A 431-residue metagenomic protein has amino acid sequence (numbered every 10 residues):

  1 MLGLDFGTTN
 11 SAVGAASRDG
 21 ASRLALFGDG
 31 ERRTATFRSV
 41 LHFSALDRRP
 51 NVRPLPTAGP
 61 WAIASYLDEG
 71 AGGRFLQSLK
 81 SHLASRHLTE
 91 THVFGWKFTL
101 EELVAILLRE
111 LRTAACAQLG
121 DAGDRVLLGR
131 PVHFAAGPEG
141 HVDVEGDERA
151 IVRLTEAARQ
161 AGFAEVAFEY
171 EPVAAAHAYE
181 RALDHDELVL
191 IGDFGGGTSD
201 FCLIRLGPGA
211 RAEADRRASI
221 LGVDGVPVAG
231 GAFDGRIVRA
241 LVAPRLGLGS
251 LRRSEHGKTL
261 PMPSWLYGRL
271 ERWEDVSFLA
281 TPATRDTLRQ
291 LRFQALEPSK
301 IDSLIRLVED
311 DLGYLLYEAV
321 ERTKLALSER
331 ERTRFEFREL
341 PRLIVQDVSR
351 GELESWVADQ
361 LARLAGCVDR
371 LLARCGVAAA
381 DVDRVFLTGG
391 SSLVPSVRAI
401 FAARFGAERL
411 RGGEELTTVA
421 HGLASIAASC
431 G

Functional and structural regions predicted by a protein language model:
M1-R33, Y66-L190, R205-V226, I344-D369 (+3 more regions): N-terminal phosphate-binding loop and flanking beta/alpha elements of the actin-like ATPase fold
T9, G197-S199: Conserved Rossmann-like nucleotide-cofactor binding loop
D19, R23-T155, L241-L312, L316-L325: Phosphate-binding loop and its immediate beta->loop->alpha context in nucleotide/phosphate-handling enzymes
F37-S39, S199, T333: Change "...and in nucleic-acid phosphodiester-cleaving endonucleases..." to "...and in nucleic-acid processing enzymes
H185-F194, L248, A428-G431: A polyampholytic, Gly/Pro-enriched intrinsically disordered region
R211, G235-L251, E271-G431: Helical "lid/coupling" subdomains associated with nucleotide-phosphate turnover
A229, F233-D234: Compact Cys/His-rich, Zn2+-coordinating modules
